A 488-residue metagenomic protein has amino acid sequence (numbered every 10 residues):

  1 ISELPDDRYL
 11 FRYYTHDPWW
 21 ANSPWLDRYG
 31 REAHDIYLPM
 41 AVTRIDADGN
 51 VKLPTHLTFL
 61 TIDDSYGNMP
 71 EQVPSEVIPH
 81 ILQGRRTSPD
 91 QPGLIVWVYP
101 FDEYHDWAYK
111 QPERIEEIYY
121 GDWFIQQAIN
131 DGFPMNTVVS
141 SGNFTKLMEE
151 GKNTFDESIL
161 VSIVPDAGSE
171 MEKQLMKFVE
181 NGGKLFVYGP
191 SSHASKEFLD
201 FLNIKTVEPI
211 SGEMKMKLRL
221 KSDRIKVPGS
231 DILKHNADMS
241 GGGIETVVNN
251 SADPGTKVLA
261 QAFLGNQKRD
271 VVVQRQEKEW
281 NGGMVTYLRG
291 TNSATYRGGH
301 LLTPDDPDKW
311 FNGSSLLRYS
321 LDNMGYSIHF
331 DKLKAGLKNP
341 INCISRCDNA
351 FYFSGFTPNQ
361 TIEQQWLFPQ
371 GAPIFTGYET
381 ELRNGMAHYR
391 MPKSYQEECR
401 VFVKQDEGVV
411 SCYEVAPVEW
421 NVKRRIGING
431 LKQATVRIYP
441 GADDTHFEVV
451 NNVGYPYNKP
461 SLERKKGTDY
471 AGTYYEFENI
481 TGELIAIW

Functional and structural regions predicted by a protein language model:
I1-D63, I129-P134, S141, V161-A167: Catalytic-core regions of glycoside hydrolase
H16-W20, D63-N68, F101-Y109, V164-M171 (+3 more regions): Short acidic, S/G/P-rich loop/turn micro-motifs used as interaction or catalytic elements
D27-L94, N266-W488: Extracellular ligand-binding/catalytic regions of CAZymes and related secreted enzymes and adhesion modules
R44-N50, D63-F155, D348: Aromatic-Pro/Gly-enriched surface loop or interdomain linker that acts as a lid/target-recognition segment
Y99, K217-S222, I244-N249, V272-Q276 (+2 more regions): Exposed, low-structure sequence patches enriched in small/polar residues
I115-K205, Q360-T361: Helical hinge/lid and interdomain linker segments adjacent to catalytic or ligand-binding clefts that mediate domain
E170-V247: A glycine-rich, often tryptophan-bearing local segment used as a flexible ligand/cofactor-contacting loop or short
P254-V272: Short, Gly/Ser/Thr-enriched beta-strand-loop segments that form substrate-interacting elements of hydrolase/peptidase
